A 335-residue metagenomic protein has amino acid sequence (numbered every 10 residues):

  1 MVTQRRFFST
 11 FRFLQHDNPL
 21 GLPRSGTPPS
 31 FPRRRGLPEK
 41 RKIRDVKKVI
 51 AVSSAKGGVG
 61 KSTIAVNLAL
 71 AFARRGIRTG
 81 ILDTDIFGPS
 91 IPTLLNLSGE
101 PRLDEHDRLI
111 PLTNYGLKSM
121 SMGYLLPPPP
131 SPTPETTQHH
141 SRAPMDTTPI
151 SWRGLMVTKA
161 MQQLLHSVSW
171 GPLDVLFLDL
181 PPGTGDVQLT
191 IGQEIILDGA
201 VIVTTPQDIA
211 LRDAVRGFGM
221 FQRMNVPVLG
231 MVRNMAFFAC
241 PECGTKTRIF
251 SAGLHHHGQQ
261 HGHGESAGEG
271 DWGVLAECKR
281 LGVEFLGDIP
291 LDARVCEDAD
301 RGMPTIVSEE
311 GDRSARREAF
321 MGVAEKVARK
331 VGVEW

Functional and structural regions predicted by a protein language model:
Q4-G36, F218-W335: C-terminal lobe/tail of nucleotide-utilizing enzymes
R41-K47: Phosphate-binding P-loop
V46, G57, D83, I91 (+8 more regions): Residue-level signature of catalytic and energy-coupling elements of molecular machines, predominantly ATP/GTP-dependent
K48-I86, F218, M224: Walker A/P-loop phosphate-binding motif and the immediately C-terminal alpha-helix
V59-N67, P89-P92, L180-Q188, A210-D213: Short glycine/serine/threonine-rich phosphate/pyrophosphate-binding segments that cradle anionic phosphate groups
R78-G80, T84-S141, T147, S151-W152 (+3 more regions): Phosphate-binding loop that captures ATP/GTP phosphates
I86-G88, L125-P127, P182-T184, P206-A210 (+3 more regions): Conserved nucleotide-binding/hydrolysis micro-motifs of P-loop NTPases
A160-L178, V187-I209: Inter-motif core of Ras-like GTPase G domains
